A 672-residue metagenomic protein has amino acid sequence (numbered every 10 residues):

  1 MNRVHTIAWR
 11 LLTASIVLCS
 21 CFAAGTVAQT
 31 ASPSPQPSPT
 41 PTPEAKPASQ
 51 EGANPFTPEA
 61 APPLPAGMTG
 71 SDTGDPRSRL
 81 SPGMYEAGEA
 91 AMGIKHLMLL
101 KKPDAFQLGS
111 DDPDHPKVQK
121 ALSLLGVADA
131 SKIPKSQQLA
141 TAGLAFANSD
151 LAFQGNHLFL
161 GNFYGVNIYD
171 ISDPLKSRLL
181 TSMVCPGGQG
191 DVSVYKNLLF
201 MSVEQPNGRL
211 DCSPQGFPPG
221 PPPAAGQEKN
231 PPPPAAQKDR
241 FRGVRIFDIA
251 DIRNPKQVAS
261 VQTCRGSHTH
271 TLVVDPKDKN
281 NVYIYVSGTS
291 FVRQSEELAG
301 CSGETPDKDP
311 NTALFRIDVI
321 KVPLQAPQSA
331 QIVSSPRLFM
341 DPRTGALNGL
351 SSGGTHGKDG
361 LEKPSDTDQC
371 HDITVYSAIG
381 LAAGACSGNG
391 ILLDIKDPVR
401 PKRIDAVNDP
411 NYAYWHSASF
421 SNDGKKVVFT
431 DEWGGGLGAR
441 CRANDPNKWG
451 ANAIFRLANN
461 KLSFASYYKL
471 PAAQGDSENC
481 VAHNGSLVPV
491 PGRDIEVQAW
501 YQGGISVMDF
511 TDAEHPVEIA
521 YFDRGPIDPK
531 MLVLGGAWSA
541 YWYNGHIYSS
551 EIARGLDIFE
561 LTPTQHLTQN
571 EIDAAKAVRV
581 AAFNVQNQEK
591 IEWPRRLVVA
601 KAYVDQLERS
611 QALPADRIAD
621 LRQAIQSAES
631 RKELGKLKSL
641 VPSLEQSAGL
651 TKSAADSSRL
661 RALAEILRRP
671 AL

Functional and structural regions predicted by a protein language model:
N2-T13: Bacterial N-terminal signal peptides that target proteins for export
L11-A23: Bacterial N-terminal signal peptides
S20-C21, K425, A671: Hydrophobic alpha-helical elements and their junctions with loops/disorder across both membrane and soluble proteins
A24-A28: Sec/Tat signal peptide C-region and signal peptidase I cleavage site
Q29-Y603: Feature marking well-ordered beta-strand scaffolds used for ligand recognition
E571-L672: Soluble extracellular-acting proteins and domains
